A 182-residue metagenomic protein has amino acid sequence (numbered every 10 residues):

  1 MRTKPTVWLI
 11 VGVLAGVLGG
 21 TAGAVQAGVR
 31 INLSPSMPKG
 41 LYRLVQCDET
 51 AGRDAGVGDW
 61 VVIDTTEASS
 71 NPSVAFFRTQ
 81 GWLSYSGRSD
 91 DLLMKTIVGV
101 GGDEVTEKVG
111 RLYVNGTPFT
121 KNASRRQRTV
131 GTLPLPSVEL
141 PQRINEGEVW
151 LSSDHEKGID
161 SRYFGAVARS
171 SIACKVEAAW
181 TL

Functional and structural regions predicted by a protein language model:
M1-L182: Extended hydrophobic leader/signal-anchor segments used for secretion and membrane insertion
